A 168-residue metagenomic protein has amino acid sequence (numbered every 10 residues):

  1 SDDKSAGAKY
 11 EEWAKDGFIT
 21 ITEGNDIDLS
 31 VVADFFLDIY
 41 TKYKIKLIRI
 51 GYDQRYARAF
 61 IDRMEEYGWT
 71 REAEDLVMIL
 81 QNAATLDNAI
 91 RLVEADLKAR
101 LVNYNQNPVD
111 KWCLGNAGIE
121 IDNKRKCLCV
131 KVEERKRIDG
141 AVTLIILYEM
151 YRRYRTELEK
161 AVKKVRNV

Functional and structural regions predicted by a protein language model:
S1-K46: Nucleic-acid-processing active sites and adjacent nucleic-acid-binding tracks, predominantly divalent metal-dependent
V31, R55-Y56, R135: Short, glycine/acidic-rich beta->alpha junctions
T41, R55-I61, R71: Long, K/E/R/D-enriched contiguous segments that form extended
K44-Y56: Short glycine-rich phosphate-binding loop at a beta-alpha junction
R63, Y67-L158: Metal-dependent DNA phosphodiester-chemistry modules and their immediately adjacent helices/loops in DNA-processing
T156-V168: Phosphate-handling catalytic cores of nucleic-acid transaction enzymes
